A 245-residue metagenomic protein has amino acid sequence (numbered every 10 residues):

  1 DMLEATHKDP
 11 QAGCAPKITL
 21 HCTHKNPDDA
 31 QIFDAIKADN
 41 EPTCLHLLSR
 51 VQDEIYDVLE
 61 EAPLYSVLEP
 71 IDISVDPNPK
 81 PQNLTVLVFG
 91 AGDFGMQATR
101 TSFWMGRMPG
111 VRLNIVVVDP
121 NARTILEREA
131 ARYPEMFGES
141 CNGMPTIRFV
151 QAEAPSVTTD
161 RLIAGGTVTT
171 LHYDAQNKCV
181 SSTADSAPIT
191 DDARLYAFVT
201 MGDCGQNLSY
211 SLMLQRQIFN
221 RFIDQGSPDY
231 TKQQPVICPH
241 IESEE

Functional and structural regions predicted by a protein language model:
D1-E245: Cytosolic regulatory regions of ion transport systems
